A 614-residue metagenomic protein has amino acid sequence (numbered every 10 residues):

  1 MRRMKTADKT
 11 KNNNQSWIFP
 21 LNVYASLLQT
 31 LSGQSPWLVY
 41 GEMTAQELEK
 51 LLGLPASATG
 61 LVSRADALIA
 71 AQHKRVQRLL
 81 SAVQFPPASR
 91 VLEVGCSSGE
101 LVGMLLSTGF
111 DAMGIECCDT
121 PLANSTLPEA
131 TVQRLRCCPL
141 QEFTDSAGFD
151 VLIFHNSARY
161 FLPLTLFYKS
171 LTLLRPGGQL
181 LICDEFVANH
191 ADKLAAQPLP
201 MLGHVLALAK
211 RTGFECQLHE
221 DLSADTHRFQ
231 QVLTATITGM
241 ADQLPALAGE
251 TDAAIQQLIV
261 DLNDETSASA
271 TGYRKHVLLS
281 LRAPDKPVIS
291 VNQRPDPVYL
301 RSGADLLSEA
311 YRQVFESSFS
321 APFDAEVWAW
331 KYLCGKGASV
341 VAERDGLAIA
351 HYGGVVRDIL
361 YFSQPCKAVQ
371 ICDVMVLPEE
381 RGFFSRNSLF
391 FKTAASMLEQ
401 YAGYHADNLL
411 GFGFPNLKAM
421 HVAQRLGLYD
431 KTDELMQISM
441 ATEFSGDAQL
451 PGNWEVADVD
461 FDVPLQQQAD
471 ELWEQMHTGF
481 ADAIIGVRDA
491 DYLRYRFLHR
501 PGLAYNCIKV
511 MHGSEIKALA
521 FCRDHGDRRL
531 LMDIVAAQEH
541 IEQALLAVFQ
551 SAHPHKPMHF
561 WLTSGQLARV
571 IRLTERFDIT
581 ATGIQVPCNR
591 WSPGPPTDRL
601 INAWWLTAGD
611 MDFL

Functional and structural regions predicted by a protein language model:
R2-W37: N-terminal auxiliary segments of SAM/dcSAM-dependent transferases
S98-Q141: Class I SAM-dependent methyltransferase SAM/SAH-binding core
Q141-L152: A short acidic, Gly/Pro-enriched loop at the edge of an enzyme's catalytic core that lines a small-molecule cofactor
T165-Q179: A short glycine-rich, Lys/Arg-flanked "PGG" loop and its adjoining helix->strand segment in the class I
I182-H204: Conserved class I S-adenosyl-L-methionine
L222-I289: Conserved Class I S-adenosyl-L-methionine
P295-F362, C366, Y404-N408, A419-D533: Amide-forming acyltransferase catalytic core, primarily the GNAT-like/NAT-type and related acyltransferase folds
V356, H405, L409-E455, F521-E539 (+1 more regions): Active-site/acyl-donor-binding loops of N-acyltransferases
